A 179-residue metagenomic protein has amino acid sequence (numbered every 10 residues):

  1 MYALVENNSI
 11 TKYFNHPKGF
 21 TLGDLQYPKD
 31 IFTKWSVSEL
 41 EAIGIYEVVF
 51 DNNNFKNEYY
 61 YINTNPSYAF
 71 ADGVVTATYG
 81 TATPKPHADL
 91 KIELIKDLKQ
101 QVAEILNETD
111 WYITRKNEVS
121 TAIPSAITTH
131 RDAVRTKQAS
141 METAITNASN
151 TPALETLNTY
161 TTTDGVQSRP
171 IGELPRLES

Functional and structural regions predicted by a protein language model:
M1-S179: A preference for well-ordered globular domain cores that mediate specific macromolecular interactions or catalysis
